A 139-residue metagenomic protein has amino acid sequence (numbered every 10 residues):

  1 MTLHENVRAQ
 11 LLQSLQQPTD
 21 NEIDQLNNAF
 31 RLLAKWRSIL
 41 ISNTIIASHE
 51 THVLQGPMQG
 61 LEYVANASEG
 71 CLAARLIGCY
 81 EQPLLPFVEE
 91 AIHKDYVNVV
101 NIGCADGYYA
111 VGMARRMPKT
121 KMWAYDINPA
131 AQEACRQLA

Functional and structural regions predicted by a protein language model:
M1-L138: S-adenosyl-L-methionine
